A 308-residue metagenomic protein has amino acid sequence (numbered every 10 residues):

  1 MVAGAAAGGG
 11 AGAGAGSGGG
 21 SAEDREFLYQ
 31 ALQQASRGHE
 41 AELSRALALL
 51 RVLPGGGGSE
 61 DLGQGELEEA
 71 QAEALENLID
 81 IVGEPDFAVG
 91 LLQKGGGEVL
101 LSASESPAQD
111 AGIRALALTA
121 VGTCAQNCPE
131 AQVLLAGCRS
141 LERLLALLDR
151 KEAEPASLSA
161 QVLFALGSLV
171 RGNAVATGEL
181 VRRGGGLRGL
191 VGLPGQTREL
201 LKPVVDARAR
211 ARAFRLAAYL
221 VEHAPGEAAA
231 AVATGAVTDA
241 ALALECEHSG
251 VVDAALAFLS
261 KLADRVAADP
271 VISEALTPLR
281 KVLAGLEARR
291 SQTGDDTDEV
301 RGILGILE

Functional and structural regions predicted by a protein language model:
M1-A6, G12-R25, L62-I79, A108-Q126 (+6 more regions): Alpha-helical solenoid repeats of the armadillo/HEAT superfamily in eukaryotic scaffolding/adaptor proteins
A6, G20-V133: Alpha-solenoid helical-repeat scaffolds
F27-Q30, S104, T123, S168 (+4 more regions): A signal for specific C-terminal beta-sheet/loop modules enriched in small/flexible residues with GP/PG/PP motifs
G38-R51, R182-L190, R210-F214: Conserved long hydrophobic alpha-helices within structured protein cores
L47-Q64, E98-Q109, E142-A153, R188-V205 (+2 more regions): HEAT/HEAT-like alpha-solenoid repeats
V89, V133, V175-G178, G226-A229: Recurring C-terminal helix/loop segment of individual leucine-rich repeat
L92-L100, A136-L144, E179-T197, A230-E245 (+2 more regions): Alpha-helical scaffold repeats of the Armadillo/HEAT/TPR superfamily
